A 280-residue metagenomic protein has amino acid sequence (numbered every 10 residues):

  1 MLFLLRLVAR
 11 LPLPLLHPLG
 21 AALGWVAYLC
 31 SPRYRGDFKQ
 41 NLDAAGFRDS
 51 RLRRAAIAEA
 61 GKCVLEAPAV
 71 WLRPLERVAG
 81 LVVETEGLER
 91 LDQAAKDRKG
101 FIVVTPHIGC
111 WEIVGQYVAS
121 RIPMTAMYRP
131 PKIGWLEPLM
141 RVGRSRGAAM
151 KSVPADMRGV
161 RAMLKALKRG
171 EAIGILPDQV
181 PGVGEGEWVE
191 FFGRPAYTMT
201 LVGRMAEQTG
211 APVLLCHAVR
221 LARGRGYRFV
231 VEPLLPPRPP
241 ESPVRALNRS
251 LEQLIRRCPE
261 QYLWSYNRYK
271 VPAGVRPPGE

Functional and structural regions predicted by a protein language model:
M1-T105, E137-L139: Membrane-anchoring hydrophobic helices of lipid-metabolizing enzymes
C30, A45-I57, K96-D97, S120-T125 (+1 more regions): Non-catalytic C-terminal accessory region of glycerolipid acyltransferases and related lyso-lipid remodeling enzymes
R33, T85, G109, G134-W135 (+3 more regions): Residue-level recognition of alpha-helix initiation/capping sites
E84, K151-V153, E232: General small-molecule cofactor/ligand-binding pocket signal
L88-D92, G115-Q116, M140-R141, M163-L164 (+2 more regions): Short amphipathic alpha-helical segments and helix-helix/interface helices
D97-D156, V183-E190, R194, R220 (+1 more regions): Catalytic core of membrane glycerolipid acyltransferases/transacylases, capturing the structured, soluble-facing
